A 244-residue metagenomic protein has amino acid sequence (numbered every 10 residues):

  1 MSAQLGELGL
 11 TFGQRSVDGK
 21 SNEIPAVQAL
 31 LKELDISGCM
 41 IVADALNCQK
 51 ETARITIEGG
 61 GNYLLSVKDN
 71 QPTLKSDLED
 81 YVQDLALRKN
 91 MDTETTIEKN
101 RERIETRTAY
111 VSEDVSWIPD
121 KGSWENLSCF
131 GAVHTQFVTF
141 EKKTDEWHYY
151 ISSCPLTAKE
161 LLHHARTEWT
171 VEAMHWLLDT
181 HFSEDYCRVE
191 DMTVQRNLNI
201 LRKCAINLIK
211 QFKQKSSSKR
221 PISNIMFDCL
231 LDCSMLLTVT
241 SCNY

Functional and structural regions predicted by a protein language model:
M1-A43, C48-E51, S217-P221: Conserved, well-structured functional cores that handle cations and Mg-NTP chemistry
G9, V27, M40-C48, Y63 (+3 more regions): Short, conserved catalytic/metal-binding motifs centered on acidic residues
S21-I24, T144, Q195-R202: Electropositive phosphate-/nucleotide-binding environments in soluble metabolic enzymes
E51-T52, T73: Phosphate- and divalent-cation-binding pockets in alpha/beta enzyme and binding domains that engage nucleotide-derived
A53-G61, Q83: Short, surface-exposed basic-aromatic patches at helix termini and helix-loop junctions that form
K68-R166: An anionic, glycine-rich sequence signature occurring as long contiguous blocks
M91, L178-Y244: A short, flexible helix-boundary coil/loop motif
I151, P155-V189: Short amphipathic alpha-helical "interface-anchor" segments enriched in bulky aromatics
